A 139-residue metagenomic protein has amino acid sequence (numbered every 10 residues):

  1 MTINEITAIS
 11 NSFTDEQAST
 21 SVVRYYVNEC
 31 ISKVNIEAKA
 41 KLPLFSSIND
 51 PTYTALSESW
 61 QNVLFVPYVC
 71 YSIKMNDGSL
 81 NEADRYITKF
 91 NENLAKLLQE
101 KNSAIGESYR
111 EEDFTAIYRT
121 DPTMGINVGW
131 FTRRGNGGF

Functional and structural regions predicted by a protein language model:
M1-L56, S103-F139: Conserved short "hinge" loops at termini or chain/domain junctions
A18, N76-L80: Charged, low-complexity interaction regions
P43-S46, E82-I87: Short, glycine/acidic-rich hinge or "gate" loops at secondary-structure transitions that mediate conformational
T54-L64: Structural motif
V63-M75: Short, hydrophobic/amphipathic alpha-helical patches that form generic packing surfaces within helical domains
D84-L98: Short secondary-structure subsegments characteristic of cysteine-rich extracellular domains
